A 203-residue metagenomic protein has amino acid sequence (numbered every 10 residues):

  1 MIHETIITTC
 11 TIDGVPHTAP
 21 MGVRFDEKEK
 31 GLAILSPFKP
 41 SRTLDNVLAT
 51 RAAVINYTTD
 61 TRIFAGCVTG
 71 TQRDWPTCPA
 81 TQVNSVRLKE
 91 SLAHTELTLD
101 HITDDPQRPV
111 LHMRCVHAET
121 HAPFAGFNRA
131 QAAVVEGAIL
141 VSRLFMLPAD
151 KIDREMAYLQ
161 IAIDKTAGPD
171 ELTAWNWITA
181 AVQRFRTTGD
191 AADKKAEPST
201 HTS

Functional and structural regions predicted by a protein language model:
M1-H94, T98-S203: Basic, polyanion-binding surface patches
